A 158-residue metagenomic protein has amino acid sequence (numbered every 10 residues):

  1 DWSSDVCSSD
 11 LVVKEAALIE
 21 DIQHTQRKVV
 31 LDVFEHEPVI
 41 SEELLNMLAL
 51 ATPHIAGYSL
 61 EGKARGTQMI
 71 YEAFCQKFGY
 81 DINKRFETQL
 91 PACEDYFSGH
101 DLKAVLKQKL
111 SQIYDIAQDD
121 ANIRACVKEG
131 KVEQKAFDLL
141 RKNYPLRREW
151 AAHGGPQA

Functional and structural regions predicted by a protein language model:
D1-S8: Short, small-residue-biased leader/transition segments that mark boundaries at the very start of proteins
S4, A51-T52: Short hydrophobic-aromatic micro-motifs
S8, N46-M47, E61-G62, G66-M69: General N-terminal targeting signals
S9-L50: Rossmann-fold NAD(P)-binding glycine/threonine-rich loop
V13-K14, S59-G62: Secondary-structure boundary/capping motif
V39, P53-Y58: Glycine-rich phosphate/pyrophosphate-binding beta-alpha loops
K63-A158: NAD(P)-dependent dehydrogenase/reductase Rossmann-like domain
